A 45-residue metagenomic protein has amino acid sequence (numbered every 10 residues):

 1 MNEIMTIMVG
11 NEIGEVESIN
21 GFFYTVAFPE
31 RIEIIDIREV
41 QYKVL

Functional and structural regions predicted by a protein language model:
E3-V44: Basic/aromatic-rich interaction segments and small domains that mediate binding to polyanionic partners
